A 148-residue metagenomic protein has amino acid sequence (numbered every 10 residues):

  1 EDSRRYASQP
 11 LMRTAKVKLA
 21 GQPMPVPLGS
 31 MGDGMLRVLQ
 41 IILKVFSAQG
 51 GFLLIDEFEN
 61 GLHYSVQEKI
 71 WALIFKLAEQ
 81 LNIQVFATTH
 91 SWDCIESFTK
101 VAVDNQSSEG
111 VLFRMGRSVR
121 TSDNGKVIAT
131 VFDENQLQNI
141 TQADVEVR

Functional and structural regions predicted by a protein language model:
R4-S47, F52-S65: Conserved ABC ATPase signature
G34-R37, G51, Y64, E68 (+3 more regions): A generic structural micro-environment signature that highlights single residues at secondary-structure boundaries
I41-S97: Glycine/small-residue-rich hydrophobic helix-like segments
A72-R148: C-terminal lobe/lid and adjacent interdomain/linker elements of RecA-like ASCE P-loop ATPase modules
